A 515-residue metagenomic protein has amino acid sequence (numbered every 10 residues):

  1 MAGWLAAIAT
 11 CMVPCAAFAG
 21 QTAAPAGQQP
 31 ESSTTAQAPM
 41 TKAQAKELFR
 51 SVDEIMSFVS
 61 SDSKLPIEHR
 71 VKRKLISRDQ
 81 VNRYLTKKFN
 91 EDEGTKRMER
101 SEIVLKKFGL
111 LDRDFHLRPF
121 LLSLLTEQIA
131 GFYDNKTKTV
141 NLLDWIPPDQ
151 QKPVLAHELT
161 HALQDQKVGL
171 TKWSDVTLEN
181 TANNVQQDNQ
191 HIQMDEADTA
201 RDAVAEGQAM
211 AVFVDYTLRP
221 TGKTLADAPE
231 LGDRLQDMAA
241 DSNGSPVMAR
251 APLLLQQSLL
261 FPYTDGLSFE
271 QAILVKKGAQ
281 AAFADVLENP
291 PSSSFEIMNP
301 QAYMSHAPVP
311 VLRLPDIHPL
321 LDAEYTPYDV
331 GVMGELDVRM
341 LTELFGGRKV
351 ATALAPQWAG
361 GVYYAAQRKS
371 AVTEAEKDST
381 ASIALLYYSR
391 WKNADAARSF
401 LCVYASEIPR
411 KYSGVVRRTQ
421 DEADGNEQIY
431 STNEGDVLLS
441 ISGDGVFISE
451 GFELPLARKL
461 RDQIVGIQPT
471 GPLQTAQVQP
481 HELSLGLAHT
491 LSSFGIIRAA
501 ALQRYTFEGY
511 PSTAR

Functional and structural regions predicted by a protein language model:
G27-D92, D195-T199, A203-E206, A384 (+1 more regions): N-terminal mature-domain "stem" immediately C-terminal to a signal peptide or N-terminal signal-anchor/transmembrane
F49-V140, D144-D149: Auxiliary, metal-adjacent structural segments of Zn-dependent hydrolase domains
E68-K88, V176-Q186, D227-D237, N289-S292: Acidic helix-start/capping segments at beta-turn-to-alpha-helix junctions
R100-N135, D316-A384, F400-V403, Q428-I429 (+1 more regions): Short, compositionally biased low-complexity segments enriched in polar/charged residues
K138-A156, E196-R201: Short pre-active-site segment immediately N-terminal to the catalytic Zn-binding motif
N141, Q151-A156, L163, E374-A396 (+3 more regions): A short, solvent-exposed beta-edge/loop patch
W145, L159-D175, Q208: Catalytic Zn2+-binding segment of zinc metalloproteases
A226, R234-S382: Pan-zinc metallopeptidase signature
